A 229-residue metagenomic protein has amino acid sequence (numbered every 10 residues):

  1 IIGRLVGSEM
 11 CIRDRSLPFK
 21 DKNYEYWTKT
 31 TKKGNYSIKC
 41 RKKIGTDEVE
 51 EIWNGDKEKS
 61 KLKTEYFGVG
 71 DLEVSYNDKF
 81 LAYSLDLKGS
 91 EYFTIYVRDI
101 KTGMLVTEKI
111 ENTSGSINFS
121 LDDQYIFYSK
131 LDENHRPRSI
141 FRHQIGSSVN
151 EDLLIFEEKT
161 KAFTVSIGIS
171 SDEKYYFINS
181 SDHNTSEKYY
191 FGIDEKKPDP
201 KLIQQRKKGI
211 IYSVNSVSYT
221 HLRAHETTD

Functional and structural regions predicted by a protein language model:
I1-G7, I12, H221-A224, T228-D229: Single conserved hydrophobic/aromatic residue that forms the stacking wall/gate of nucleotide- or nucleobase-binding
R13-T28, K61-S84, E111-S129, T160-N179 (+1 more regions): Conserved beta-propeller blade repeats
T30-S37, E58-Y66, L85-T94, K109-N112 (+4 more regions): A flexible loop/linker signature enriched in serine peptidases of the S9 family
C40-R41, V97, R142, Y190: Conserved blade-register residue in beta-propeller folds
R41-I100, M104: Well-ordered mid-protein domain cores that form the structural environment of catalytic cofactors
I44-G45, I100-T102, I145-S148, I193-K196: Short loop/turn segments that connect beta-strands within beta-propeller blades
S60-L62, M104-E108, L153-F156, P200-I203: A short beta-strand motif characteristic of beta-propeller blades
V97-L121, I145: Core domains of intracellular innate-immunity/apoptotic signalosomes
